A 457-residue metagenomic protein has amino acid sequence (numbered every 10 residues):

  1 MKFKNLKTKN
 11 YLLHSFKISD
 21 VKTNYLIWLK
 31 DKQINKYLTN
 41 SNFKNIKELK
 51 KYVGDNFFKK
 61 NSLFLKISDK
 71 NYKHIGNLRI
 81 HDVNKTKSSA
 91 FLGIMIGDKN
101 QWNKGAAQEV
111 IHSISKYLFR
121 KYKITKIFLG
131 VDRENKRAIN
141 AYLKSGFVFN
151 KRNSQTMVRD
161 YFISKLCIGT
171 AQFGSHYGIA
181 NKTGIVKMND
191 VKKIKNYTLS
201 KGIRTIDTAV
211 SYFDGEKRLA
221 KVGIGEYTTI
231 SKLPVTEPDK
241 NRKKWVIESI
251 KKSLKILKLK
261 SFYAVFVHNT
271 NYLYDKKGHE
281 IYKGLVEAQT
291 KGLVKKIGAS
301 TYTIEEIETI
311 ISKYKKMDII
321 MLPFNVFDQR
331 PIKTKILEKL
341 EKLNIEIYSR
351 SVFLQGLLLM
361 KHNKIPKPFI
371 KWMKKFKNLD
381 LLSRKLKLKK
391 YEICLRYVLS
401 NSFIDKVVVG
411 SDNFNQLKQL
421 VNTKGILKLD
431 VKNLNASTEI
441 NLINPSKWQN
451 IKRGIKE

Functional and structural regions predicted by a protein language model:
M1-K50: A short, well-structured alpha-helix characteristic of acyl/acetyltransferase catalytic modules
K44-N100: Acetyl-CoA-dependent GNAT
K99, L129-I139, T156-V158: Conserved beta-strand-loop-alpha-helix junction that forms the acyl-donor binding cleft
N103-Y117, N140-L143: Conserved acetyl-CoA-binding loop-helix of GNAT-fold acetyltransferases
Q108, R133-K151: Conserved active-site alpha-helix within GNAT-family acetyltransferase domains
R120-G130: Conserved GNAT acetyl-CoA-binding A-motif
D160-T228: N-terminal binding-site loop/beta-alpha segment at the start of enzyme catalytic domains that lines or forms
T270-I443, K447, I451-E457: Beta/alpha (TIM)-barrel catalytic core signal, keyed to glycine-rich beta->alpha loops juxtaposed to Asp/Glu that bind
